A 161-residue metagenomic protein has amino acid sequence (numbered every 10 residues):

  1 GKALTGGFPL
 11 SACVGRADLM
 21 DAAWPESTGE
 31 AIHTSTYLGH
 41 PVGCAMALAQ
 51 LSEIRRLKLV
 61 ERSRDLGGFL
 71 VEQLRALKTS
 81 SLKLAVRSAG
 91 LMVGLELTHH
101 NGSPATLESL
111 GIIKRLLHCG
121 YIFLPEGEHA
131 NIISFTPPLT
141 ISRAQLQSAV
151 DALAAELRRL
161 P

Functional and structural regions predicted by a protein language model:
G1-P161: Conserved N-terminal phosphate-binding loop of PLP-dependent enzymes in the Aspartate aminotransferase
